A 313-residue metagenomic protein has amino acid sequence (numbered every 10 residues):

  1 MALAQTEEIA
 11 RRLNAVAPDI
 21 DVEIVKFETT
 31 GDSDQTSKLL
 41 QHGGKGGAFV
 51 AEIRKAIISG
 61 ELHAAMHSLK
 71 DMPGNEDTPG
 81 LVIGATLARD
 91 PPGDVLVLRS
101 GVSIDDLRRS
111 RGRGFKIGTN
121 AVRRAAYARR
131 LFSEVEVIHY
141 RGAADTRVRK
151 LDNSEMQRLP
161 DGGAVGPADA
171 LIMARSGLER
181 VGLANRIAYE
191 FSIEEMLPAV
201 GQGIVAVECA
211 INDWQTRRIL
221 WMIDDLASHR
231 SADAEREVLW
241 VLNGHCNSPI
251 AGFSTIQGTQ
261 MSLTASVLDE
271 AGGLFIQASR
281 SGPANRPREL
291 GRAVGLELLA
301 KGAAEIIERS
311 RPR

Functional and structural regions predicted by a protein language model:
M1-T36, L40-G43, V50, S68-M72 (+2 more regions): Small-molecule-sensing regulatory modules
G43-G47, K55, T86: Short gly/ser-rich anion-binding loops that grip negatively charged ligand groups
A48-S68: Glycine-rich, N-terminal phosphate-binding loop and its surrounding beta-alpha-beta segment
G60, P79, G166: Structured loop/turn residues at beta-strand edges in well-structured enzyme cores
L69-P73, T78-E134: A conserved helix-loop-strand patch within extracytoplasmic ligand-binding domains of the periplasmic binding
